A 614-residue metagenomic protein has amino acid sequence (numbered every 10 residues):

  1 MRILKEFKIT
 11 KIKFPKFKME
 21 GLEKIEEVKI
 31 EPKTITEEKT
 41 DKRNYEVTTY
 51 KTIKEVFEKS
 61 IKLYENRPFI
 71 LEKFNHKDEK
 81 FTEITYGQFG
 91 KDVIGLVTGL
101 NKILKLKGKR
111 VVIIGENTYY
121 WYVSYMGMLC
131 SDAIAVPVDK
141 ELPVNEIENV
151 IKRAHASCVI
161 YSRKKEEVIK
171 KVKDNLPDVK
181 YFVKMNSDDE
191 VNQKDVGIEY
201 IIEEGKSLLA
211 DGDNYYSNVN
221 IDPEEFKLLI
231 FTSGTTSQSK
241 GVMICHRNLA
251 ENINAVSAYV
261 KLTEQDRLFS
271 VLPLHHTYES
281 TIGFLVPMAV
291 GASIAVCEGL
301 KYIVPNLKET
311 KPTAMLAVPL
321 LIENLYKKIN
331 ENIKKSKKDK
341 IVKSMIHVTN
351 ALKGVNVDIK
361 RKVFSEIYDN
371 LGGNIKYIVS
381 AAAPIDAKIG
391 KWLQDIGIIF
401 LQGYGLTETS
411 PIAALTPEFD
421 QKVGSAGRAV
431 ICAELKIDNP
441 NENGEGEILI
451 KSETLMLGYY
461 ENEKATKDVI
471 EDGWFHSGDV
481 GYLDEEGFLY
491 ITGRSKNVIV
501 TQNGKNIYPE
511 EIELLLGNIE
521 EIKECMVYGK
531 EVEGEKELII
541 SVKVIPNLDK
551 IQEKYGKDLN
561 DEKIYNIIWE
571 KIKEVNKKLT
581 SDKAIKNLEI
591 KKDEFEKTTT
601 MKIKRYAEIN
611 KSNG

Functional and structural regions predicted by a protein language model:
R2-I25, C130-E203: Structural core segment of the AMP-binding/adenylate-forming
P68, K184, E203-F231, Q238 (+1 more regions): Conserved pre-ATP/AMP-binding loop-to-beta segment of ANL
E79-I84, V97-L142: Conserved AMP-binding/adenylate-forming
T82-G87, K227-I253: Conserved AMP-binding A3 loop
V159, S452, L457-G458, V480-L579: AMP-binding/adenylate-forming catalytic core of the ANL superfamily
A250-R267, L274-F364, N374: Conserved AMP-binding/adenylation subdomain of ANL enzymes
M315, I359, V363-L489, S495-V498 (+1 more regions): Conserved AMP-binding/adenylate-forming
M526-E531, W569-G614: Conserved C-terminal "lid"/linker of ANL adenylate-forming enzymes
